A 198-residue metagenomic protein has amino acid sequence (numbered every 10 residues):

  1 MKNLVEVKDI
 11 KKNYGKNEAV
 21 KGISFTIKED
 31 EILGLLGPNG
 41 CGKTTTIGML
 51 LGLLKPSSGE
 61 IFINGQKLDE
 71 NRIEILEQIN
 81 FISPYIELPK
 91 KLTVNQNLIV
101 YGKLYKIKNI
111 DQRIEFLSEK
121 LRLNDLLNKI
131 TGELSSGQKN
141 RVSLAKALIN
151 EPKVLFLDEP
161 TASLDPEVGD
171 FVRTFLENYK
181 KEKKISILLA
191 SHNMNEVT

Functional and structural regions predicted by a protein language model:
G59-E70, I75: Conserved ABC transporter NBD signature motif
I99, K103-L126: Conserved ABC ATPase "signature" region
I130-L134: Conserved ABC ATPase signature
E151: Conserved catalytic motifs of ABC-family nucleotide-binding domains
L155-D158: Catalytic Walker B motif of ABC-type/P-loop ATPase nucleotide-binding domains
P166-V168: Helix N-cap at the start of a conserved alpha-helix in ABC-type nucleotide-binding domains
D170-E182: Helical segment within the ABC ATPase nucleotide-binding domain
